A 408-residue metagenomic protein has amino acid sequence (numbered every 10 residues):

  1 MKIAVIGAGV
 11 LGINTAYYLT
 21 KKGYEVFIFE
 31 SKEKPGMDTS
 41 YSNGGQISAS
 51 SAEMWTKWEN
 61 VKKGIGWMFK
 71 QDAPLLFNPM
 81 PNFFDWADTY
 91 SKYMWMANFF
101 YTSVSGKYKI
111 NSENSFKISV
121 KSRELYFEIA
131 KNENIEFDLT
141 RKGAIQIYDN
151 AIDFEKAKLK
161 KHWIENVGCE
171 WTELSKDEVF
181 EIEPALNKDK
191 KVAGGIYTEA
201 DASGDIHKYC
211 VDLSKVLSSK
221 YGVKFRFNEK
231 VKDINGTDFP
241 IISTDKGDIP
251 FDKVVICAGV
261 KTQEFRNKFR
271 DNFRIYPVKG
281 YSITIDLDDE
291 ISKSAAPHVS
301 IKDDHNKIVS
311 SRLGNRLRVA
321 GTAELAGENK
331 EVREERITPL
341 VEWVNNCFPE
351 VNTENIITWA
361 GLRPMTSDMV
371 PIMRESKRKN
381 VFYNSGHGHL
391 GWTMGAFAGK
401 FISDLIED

Functional and structural regions predicted by a protein language model:
K2-I28: N-terminal Rossmann-like FAD-binding beta1-loop-alpha1 element of flavoenzymes
K21-Y41: Glycine-rich FAD pyrophosphate-binding loop
N43-Q46, S51, W55-Y101, V231-D233 (+2 more regions): Active-site substrate-recognition segment that forms the wall of the catalytic cavity or substrate channel
G45-K176: Dinucleotide-binding Rossmann-like beta1-alpha1 core, especially the glycine-rich loop that anchors the ADP
E113-R123, Q146-K156, I196-K215, E331-R336 (+1 more regions): Short beta-strand to alpha-helix junction loop
E155-V167, K188-I249, K253: Helical element adjacent to the flavin cofactor pocket in flavoenzyme catalytic cores
D201, L325-E328, V381-G395: Glycine-rich phosphate/pyrophosphate-binding beta-alpha loops
G395-D408: Internal hydrophobic alpha-helix adjacent to the cofactor/substrate pocket in enzyme cavities
